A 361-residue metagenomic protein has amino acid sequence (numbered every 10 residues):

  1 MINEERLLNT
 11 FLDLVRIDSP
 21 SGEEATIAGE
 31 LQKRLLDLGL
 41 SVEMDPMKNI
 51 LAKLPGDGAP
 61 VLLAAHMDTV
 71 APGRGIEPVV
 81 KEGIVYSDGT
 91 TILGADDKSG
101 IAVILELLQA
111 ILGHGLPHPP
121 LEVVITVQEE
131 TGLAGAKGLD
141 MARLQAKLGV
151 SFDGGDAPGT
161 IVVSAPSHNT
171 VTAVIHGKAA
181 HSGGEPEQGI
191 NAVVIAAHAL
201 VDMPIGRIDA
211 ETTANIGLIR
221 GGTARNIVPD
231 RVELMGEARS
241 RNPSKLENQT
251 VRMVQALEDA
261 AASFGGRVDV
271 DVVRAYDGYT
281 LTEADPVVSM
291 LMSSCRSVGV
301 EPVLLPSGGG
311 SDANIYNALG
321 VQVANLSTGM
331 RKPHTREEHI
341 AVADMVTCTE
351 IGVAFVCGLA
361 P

Functional and structural regions predicted by a protein language model:
M1-D88: Acidic/His- and Gly-rich active-site-bordering loop/insert found across diverse amide/peptide-bond hydrolases
L8, I219, D230, V300-I351 (+1 more regions): Zn-dependent metallopeptidase/amidohydrolase metal-coordination segment
D13, L105-L112, H198-P204, A354-C357: Short glycine/serine- and small hydrophobic-enriched flexible loop segments
G22, T90-A102, P186-V194, H339-V346: Short, conserved micro-motifs enriched in small and acidic residues
Q32, K53, G58-I125, E130 (+2 more regions): Active-site metal-coordination/substrate-binding segment of hydrolases, especially metallo-dependent peptidases
R74-I76, K81-L93, Q128-D277: Midchain, well-structured core segments that form catalytic/ion-binding scaffolds
Q109-E122, M203-T212, L359-P361: Phosphate-handling active-site elements
V194-D209, N215, T250, A275-S327: Active-site-adjacent substrate-binding region of metalloamidase/peptidase-like peptide-processing proteins
